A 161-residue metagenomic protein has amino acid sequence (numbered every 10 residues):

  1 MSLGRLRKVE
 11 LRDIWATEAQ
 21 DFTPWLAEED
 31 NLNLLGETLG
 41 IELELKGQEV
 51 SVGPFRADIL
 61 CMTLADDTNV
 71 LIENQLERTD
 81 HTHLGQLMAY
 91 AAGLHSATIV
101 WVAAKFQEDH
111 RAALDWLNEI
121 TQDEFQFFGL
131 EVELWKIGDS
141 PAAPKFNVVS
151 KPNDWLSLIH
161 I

Functional and structural regions predicted by a protein language model:
M1-I159: Charged, terminal alpha-helix-loop-beta segments that serve as non-catalytic nucleic-acid engagement and/or assembly
